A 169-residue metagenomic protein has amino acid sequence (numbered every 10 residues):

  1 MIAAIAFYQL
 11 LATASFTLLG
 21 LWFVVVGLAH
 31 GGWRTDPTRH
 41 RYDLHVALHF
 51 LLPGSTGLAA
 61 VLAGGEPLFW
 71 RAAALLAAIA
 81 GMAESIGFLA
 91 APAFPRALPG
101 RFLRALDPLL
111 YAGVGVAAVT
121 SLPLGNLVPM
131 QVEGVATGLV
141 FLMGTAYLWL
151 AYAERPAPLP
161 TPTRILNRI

Functional and structural regions predicted by a protein language model:
M1, F50-R71: Membrane-helix boundary elements
Q9-L10, G31-S55, R96-V114, P160-I169: Juxtamembrane helix-loop boundaries in multi-pass membrane proteins
A12-G31: N-terminal signal-anchor/start-transfer transmembrane helix
T17-L19, L48-P53, R71-F88: Generic alpha-helical transmembrane segments
V25-D36, I86-R96, A151-Y152: C-terminal ends of transmembrane helices
G54-A63, Y111-L127: Hydrophobic alpha-helical transmembrane segments in multi-pass integral membrane proteins
I79-E84, F102-L122: Hydrophobic alpha-helical membrane segments
G115-I169: Terminal transmembrane helical module of multi-pass membrane proteins
